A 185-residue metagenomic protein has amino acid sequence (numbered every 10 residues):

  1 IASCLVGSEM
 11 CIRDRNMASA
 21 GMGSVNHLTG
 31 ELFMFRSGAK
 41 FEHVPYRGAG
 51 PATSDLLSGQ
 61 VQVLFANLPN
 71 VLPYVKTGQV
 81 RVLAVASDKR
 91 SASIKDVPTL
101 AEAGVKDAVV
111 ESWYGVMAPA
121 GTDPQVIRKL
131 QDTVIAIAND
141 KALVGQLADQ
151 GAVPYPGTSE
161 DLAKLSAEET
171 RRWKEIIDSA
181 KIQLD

Functional and structural regions predicted by a protein language model:
I1-G7, I12: Single conserved hydrophobic/aromatic residue that forms the stacking wall/gate of nucleotide- or nucleobase-binding
C4-L5, F65, I94, M117 (+1 more regions): Short aromatic/basic micro-patch
G7, S58, D96, E102 (+2 more regions): Phosphate-coordinating loops and pocket residues in cytosolic domains that bind phosphorylated ligands
D14-V97: Ligand-binding pocket segment of bilobal, Venus flytrap-like solute-binding proteins
G23-H27, A49, L64, L68 (+4 more regions): Solvent-exposed, acidic/flexible segments
F35-A39, K76, A101, P124-D185: An extracytoplasmic/periplasmic, membrane-proximal ligand-sensing/linker region
V71-N139, R171: C-terminal lobe and pocket-closing loops of periplasmic/extracytoplasmic Venus-flytrap solute-binding proteins
